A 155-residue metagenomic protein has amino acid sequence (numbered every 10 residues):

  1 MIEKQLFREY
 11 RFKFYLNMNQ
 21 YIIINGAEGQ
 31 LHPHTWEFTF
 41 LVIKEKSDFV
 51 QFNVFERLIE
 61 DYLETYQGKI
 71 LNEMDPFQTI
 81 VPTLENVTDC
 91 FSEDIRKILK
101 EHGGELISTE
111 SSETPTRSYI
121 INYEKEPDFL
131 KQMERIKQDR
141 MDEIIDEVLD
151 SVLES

Functional and structural regions predicted by a protein language model:
M1-S155: Charge-rich, low-complexity N-terminal segments
